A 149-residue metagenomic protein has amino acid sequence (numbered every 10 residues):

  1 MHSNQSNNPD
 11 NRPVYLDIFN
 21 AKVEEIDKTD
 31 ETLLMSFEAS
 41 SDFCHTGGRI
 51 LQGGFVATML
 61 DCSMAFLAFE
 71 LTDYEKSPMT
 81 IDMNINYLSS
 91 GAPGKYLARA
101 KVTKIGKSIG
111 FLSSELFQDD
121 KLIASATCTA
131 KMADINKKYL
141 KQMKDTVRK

Functional and structural regions predicted by a protein language model:
M1-K149: Terminal targeting signals and extreme-terminal segments of soluble enzymes
